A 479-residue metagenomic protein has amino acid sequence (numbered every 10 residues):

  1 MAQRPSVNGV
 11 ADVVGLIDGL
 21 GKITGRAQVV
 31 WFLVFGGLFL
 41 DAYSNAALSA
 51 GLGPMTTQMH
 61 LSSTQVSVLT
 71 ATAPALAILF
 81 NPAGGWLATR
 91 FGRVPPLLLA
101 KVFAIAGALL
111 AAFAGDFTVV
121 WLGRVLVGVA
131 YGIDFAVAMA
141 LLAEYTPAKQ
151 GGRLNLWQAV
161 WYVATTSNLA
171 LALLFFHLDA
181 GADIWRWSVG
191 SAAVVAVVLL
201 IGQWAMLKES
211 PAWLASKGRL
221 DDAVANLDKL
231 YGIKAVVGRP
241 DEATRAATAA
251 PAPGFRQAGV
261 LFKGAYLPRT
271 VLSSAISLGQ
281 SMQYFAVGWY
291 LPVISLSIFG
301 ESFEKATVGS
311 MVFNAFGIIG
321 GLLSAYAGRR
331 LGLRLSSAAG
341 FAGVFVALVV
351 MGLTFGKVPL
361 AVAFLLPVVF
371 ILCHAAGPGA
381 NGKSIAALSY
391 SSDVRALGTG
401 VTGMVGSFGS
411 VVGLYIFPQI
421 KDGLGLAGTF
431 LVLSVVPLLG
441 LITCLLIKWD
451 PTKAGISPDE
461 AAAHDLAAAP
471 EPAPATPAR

Functional and structural regions predicted by a protein language model:
M1-R479: Transmembrane-helix signature of 12-pass secondary carriers
